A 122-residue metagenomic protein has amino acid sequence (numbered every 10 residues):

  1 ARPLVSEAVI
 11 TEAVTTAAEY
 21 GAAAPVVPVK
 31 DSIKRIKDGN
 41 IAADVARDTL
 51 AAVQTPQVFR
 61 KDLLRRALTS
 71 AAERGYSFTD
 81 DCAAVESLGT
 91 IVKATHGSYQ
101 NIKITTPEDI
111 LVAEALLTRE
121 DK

Functional and structural regions predicted by a protein language model:
A1, V29, S98-Q100: A generic "binding-loop/recognition-motif" signal
A1-S6, T105-P107: Glycine/serine-rich anion-binding loops at beta->alpha junctions that coordinate negatively charged ligand groups
R2, A22-A24, A42, P56 (+2 more regions): A residue-level structural signature of the nucleotidyltransferase/glycosyltransferase Rossmann-like core
P3-I36: Conserved donor-nucleotide/metal-binding helix-loop-beta segment in metal-dependent transferases, i.e., the alpha-helix
E12-V14, G39-D44, L111-A113: Short, hinge-like loop/turn segments at secondary-structure boundaries
T16-A17, A43-D44, Y76-S77, E86: Solvent-exposed alpha-helices and their adjacent loops that cap or buttress functional pockets in soluble metabolic
S32-F59: Short, flexible, basic/aromatic active-site loop/helix in glycosyltransferases
A51-K122: Conserved alpha/beta core of the MobA/IspD/sugar-nucleotide pyrophosphorylase nucleotidyltransferase superfamily
